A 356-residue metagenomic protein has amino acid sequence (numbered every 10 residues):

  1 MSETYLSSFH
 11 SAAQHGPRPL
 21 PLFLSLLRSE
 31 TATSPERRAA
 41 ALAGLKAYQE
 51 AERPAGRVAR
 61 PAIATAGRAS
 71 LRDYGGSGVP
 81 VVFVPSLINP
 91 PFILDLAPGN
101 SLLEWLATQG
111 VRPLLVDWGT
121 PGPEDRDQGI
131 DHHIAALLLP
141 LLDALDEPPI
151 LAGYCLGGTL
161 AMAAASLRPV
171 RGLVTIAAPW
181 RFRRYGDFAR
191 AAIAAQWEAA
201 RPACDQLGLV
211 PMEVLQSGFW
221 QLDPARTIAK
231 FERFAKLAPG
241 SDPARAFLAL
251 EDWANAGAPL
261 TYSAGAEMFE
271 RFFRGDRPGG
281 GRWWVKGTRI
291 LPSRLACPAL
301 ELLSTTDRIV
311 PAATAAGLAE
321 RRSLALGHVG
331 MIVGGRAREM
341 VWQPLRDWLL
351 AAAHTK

Functional and structural regions predicted by a protein language model:
M1-L27, D146, L160-L260: Alpha/beta-hydrolase-fold enzymes
M1-P54, K356: N-terminal targeting or regulatory segments adjacent to alpha/beta-hydrolase or S9 domains
A51-G122: Short, surface-exposed "cap/lid" segments of acyl-processing enzymes
D127-A144: Alpha/beta-hydrolase active-site loop
A152-A161: Gly/Ala-rich beta-loop-alpha elbow adjacent to hydrolase catalytic centers
L295, E301-L303, D307: Short beta-strand/loop motif that positions the catalytic acidic residue of the alpha/beta-hydrolase fold
T305-R322: Conserved loop-alpha-helix segment in the C-terminal half of the alpha/beta-hydrolase fold that carries the catalytic
I309-A312, L326-M340: Catalytic histidine-centered segment of alpha/beta-hydrolase-like enzymes
